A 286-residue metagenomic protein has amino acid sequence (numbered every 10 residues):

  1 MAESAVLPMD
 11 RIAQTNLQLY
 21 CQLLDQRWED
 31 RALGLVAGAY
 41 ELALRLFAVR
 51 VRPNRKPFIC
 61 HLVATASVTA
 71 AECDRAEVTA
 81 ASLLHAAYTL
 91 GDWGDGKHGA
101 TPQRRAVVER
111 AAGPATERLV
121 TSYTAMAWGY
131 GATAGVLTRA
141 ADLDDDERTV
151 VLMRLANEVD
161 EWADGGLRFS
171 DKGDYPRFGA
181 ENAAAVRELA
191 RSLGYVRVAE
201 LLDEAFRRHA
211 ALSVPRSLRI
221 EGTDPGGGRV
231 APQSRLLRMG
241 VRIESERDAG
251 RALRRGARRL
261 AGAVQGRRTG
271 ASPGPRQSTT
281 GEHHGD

Functional and structural regions predicted by a protein language model:
A2-R276: Active-site helical microenvironments for divalent-metal-assisted chemistry
